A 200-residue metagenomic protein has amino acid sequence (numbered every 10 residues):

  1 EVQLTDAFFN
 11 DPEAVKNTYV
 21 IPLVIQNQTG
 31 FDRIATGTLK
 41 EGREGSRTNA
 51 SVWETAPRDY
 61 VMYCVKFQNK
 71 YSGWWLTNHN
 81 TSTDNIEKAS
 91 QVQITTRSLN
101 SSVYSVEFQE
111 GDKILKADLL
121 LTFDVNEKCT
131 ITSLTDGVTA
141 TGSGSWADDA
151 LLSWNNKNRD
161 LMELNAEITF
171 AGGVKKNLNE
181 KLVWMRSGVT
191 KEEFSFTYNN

Functional and structural regions predicted by a protein language model:
E1-L4: Ligand-binding face of N-terminal immunoglobulin V-set domains in extracellular IgSF glycoproteins
D6-N200: Intrinsically disordered, low-complexity regulatory regions in eukaryotic proteins
